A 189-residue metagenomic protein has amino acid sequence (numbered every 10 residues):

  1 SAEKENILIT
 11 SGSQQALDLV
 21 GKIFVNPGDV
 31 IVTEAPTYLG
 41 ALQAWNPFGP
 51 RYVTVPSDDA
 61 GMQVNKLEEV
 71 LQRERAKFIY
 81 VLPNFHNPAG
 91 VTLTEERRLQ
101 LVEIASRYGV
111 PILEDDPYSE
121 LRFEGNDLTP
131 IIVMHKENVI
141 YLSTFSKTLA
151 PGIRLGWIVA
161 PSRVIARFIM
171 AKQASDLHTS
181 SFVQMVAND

Functional and structural regions predicted by a protein language model:
S1-Y108, E120-M134, N138-I140: Conserved core of the PLP fold type I
T33, L113-E114: Hydrophobic residues in beta-strands of the RecA-like P-loop NTPase core, especially within AAA+ ATPase
Y108-V110, M170: Generic secretory/membrane-interface signal
I112-L113, I158: Hydrophobic positions in the central parallel beta-sheet of the AAA+
V133, I140-D189: Conserved core segment of the aminotransferase class I/II
